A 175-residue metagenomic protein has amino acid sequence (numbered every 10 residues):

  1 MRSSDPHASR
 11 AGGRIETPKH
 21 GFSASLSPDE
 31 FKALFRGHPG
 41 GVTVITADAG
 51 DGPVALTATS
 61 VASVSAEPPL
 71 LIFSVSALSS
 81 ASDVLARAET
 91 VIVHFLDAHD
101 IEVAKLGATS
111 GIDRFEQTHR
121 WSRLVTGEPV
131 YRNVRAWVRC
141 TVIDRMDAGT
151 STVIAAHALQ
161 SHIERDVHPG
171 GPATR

Functional and structural regions predicted by a protein language model:
R2-R175: Basic, polyanion-binding surface patches
